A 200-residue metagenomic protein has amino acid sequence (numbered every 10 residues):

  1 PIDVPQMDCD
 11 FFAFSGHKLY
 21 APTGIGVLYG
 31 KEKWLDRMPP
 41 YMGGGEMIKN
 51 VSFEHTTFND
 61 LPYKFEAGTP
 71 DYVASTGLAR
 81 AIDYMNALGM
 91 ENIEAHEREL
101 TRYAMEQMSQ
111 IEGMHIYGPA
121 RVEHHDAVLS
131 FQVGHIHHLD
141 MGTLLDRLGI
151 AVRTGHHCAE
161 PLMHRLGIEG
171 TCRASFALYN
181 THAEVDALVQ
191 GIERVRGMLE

Functional and structural regions predicted by a protein language model:
P1-E200: Pyridoxal 5′-phosphate
